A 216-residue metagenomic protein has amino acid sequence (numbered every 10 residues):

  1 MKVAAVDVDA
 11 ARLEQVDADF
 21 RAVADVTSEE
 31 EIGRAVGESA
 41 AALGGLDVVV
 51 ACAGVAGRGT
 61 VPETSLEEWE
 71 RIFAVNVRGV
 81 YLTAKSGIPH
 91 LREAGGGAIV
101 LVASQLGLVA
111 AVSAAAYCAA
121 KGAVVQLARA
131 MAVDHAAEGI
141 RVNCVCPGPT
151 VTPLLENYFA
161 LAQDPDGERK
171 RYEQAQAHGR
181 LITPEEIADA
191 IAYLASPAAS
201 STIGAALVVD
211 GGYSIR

Functional and structural regions predicted by a protein language model:
V50, G96, A136, R141 (+1 more regions): Short, small/polar-rich loop/turn modules that mediate ligand/substrate recognition or access, typified
T60-V61, E68-E70, Y172: Substrate-binding pocket helix/loop in short-chain dehydrogenase/reductase
P62, V109-A115, A137-E138, G179 (+1 more regions): Active-site loop immediately N-terminal to the catalytic Tyr-X3-Lys motif of short-chain dehydrogenase/reductase
Y81, R180-V209, S214: C-terminal substrate-recognition "lid" of short-chain dehydrogenase/reductases
A84, A120, A128: Active-site helix of classical SDR
P89, V133-A137, S200: Alpha-helical segment proximal to the catalytic Tyr-Lys
S104: Residue(s) in the substrate-gating loop at a strand-loop-helix junction that position the organic substrate next
